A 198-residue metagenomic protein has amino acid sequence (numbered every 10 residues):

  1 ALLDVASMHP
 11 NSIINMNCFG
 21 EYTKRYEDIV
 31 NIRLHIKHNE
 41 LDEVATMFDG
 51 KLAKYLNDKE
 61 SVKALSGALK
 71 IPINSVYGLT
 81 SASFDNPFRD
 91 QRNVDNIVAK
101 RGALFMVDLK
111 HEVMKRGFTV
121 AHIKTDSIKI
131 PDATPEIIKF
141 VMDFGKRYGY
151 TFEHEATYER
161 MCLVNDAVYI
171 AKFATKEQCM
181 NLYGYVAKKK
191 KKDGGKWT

Functional and structural regions predicted by a protein language model:
A1-T198: Conserved acidic
